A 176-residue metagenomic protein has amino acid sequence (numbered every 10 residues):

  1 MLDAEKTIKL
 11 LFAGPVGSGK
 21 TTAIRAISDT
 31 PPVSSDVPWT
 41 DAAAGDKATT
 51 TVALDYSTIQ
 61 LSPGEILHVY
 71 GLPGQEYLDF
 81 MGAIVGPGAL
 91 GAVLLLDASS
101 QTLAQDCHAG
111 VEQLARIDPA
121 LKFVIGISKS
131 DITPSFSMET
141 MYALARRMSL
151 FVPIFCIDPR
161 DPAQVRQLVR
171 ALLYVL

Functional and structural regions predicted by a protein language model:
M1-A48, S57-Q60, H68: Conserved G1/Walker A P-loop phosphate-binding module
D3, T51, Q60-P63, I84-G88 (+1 more regions): Conserved catalytic network of the ASCE P-loop NTPase/AAA+ motor domain
L61-D79: Switch II (G3) loop of P-loop NTPases
L72-P73, A98-S99, K129-S130: Conserved Walker B
Y77-S100, L114-I117: Inter-motif core of Ras-like GTPase G domains
G91-L95, D118-S130, R147-D158: Conserved beta-strand/loop subsegment of P-loop NTPase cores
C107-V111, M138-M141: Charged helix-capping and loop-helix junction motifs
D131-L176: Canonical P-loop GTPase G-domain recognition
